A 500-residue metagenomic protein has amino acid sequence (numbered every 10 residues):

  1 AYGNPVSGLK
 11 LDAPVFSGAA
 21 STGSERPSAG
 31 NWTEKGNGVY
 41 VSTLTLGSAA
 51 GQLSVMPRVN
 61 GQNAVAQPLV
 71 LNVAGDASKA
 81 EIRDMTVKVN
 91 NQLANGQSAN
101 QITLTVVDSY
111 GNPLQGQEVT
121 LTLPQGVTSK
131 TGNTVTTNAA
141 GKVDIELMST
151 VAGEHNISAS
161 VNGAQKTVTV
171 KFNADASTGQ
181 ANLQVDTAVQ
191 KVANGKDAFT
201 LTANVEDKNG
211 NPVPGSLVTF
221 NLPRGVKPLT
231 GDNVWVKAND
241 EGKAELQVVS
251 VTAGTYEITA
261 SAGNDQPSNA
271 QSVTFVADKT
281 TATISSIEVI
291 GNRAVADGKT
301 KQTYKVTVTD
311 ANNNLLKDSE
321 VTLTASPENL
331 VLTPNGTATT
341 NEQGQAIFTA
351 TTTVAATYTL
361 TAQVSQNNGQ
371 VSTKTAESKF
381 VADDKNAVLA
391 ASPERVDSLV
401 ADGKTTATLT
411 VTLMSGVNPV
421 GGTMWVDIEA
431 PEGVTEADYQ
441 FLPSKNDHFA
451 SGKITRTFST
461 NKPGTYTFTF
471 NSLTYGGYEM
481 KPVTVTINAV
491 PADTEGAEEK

Functional and structural regions predicted by a protein language model:
A1-K500: The feature marks long extracellular or luminal low-complexity segments
